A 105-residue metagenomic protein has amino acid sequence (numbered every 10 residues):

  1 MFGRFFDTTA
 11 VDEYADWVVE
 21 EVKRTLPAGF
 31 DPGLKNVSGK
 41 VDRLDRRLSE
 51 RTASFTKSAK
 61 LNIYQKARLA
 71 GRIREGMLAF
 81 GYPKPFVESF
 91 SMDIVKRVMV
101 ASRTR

Functional and structural regions predicted by a protein language model:
M1-P32: Short terminal alpha-helical segments
F2-T9, A59-F80: Short cationic/low-complexity microdomains
Y14, Q65-L69, F86, F90: Short amphipathic alpha-helical segments
Y14-W17, E21, K40, R47 (+3 more regions): Charge-rich, solvent-exposed alpha-helical interaction surfaces
R24-R68: Amphipathic alpha-helical interaction modules
I73-R105: Amphipathic alpha-helical binding modules
